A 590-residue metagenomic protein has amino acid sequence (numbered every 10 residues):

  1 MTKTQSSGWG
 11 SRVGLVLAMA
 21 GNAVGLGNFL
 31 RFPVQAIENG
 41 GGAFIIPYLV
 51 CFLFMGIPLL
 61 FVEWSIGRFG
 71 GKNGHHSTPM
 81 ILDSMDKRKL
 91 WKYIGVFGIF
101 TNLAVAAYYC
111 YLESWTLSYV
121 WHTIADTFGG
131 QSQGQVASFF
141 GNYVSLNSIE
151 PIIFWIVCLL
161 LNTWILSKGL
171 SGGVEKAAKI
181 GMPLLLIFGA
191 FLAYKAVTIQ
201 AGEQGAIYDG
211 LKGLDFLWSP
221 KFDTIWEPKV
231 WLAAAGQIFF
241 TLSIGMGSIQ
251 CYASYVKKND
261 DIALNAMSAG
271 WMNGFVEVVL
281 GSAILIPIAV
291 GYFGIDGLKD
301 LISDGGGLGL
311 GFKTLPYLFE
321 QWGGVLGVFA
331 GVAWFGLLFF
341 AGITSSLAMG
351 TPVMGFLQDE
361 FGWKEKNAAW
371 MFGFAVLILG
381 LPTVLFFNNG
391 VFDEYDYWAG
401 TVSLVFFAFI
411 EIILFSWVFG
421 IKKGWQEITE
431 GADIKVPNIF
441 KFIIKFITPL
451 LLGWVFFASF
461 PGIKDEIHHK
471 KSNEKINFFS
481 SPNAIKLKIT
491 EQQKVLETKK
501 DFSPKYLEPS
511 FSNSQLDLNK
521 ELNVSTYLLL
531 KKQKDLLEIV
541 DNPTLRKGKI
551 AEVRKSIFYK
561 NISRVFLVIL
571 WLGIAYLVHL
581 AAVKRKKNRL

Functional and structural regions predicted by a protein language model:
M1-R31, L59-W64, R68-V96, K257-D261 (+1 more regions): Membrane-interface "cap" regions at the ends of multi-pass membrane proteins
T2-V13, E175, K179-I343, L347 (+3 more regions): Membrane-embedded translocation segments of transport machinery
K3-S6, Q35-N39, G74-F97, C110-S167 (+8 more regions): Inter-helical loop and helix-membrane interface segments of multi-pass membrane transporters/permeases
S7, A36-E63, E150-P151, L404 (+1 more regions): Extracellular loop-to-transmembrane helix junctions
G14, N22, I152-I153, M272-V278 (+6 more regions): Loop-to-transmembrane helix boundary motifs in multi-pass membrane proteins
G14-C51, G247-Q250, N265-M267, W271-G274 (+2 more regions): Transmembrane helix-boundary motif of multi-pass solute transporters/channels
R31-Y48, G67-G71, W115, G172-I180 (+8 more regions): Transmembrane helix-loop boundary segments of multi-pass membrane transporters
F339-M349, A369-L379, A399-T429, T448-G462 (+3 more regions): Hydrophobic alpha-helical segments of multi-pass membrane transport proteins
